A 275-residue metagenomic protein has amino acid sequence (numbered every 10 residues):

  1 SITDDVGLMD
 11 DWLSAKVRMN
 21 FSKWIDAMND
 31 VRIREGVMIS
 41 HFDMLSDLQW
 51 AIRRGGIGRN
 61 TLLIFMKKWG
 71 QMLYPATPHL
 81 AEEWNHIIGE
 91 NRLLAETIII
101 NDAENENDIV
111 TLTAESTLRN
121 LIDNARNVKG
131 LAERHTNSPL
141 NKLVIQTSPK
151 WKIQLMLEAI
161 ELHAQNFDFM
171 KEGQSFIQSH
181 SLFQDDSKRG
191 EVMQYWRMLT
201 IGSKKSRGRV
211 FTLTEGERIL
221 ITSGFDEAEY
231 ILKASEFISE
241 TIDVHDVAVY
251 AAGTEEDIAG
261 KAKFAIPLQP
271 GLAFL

Functional and structural regions predicted by a protein language model:
I2-I25, M38-F42, S46-D123: Acidic, turn-prone loop/beta-hairpin segments
M19-F21, E35, T212, I221: Sequence-pattern detector for short linear motifs and compositional/periodic biases rather than a specific fold
M28: Active-site lining segments of carbohydrate-active enzymes
R32, T77, N166-F169: Short, solvent-exposed helix-helix connector turns and helix-capping sites enriched in acidic/polar residues
I33-L45, L143-S148: Amphipathic alpha-helical protein-interaction segments enriched in hydrophobic
R92-L275: C-terminal low-complexity, glycine/proline- and small-hydrophobic-enriched intrinsically disordered tails that act as
